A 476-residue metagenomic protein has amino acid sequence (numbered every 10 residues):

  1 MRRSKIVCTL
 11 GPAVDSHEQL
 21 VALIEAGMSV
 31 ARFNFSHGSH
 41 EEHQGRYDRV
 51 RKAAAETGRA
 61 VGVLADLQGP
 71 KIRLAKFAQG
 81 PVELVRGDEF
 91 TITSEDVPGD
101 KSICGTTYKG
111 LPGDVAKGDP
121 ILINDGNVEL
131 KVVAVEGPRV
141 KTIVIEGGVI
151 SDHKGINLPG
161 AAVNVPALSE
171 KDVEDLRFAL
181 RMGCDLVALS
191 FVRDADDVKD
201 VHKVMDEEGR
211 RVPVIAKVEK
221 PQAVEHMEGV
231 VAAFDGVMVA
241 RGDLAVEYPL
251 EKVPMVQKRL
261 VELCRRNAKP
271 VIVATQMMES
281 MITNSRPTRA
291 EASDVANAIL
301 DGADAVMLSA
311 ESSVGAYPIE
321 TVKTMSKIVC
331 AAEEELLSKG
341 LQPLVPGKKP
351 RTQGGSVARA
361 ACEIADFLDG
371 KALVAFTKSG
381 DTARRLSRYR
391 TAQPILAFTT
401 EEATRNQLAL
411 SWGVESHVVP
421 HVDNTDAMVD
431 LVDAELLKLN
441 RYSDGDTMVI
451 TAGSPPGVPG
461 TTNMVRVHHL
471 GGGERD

Functional and structural regions predicted by a protein language model:
M1-D476: Non-catalytic helical/linker scaffolds that mediate oligomerization, partner binding, and domain coupling around large
